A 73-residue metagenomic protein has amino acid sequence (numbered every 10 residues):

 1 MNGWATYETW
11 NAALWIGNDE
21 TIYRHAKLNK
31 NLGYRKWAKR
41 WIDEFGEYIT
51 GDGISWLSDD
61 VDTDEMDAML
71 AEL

Functional and structural regions predicted by a protein language model:
M1-L73: Acidic interaction surfaces
